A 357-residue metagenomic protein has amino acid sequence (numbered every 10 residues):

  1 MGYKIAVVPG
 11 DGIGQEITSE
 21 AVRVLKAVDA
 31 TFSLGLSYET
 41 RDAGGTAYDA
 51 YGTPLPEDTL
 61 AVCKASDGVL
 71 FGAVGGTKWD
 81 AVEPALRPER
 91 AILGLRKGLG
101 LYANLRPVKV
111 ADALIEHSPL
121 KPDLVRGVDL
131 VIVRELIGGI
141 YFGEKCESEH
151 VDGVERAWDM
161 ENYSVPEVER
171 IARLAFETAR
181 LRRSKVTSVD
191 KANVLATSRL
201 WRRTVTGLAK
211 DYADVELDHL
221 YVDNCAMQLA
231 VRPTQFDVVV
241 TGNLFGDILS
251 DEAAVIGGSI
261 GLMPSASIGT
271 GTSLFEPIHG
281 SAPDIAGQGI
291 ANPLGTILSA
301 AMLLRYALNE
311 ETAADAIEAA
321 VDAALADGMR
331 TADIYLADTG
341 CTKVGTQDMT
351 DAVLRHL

Functional and structural regions predicted by a protein language model:
M1-I5: Extreme N-terminal starter segment of soluble prokaryotic enzymes
A6-R23, A27-D29, D152-D223, Q235: Glycine-rich phosphate/diphosphate-binding loop of Rossmann-like nucleotide-binding domains
D11-G14, D67, V133, A175 (+4 more regions): Buried hydrophobic positions in well-ordered alpha/beta secondary-structure cores of metabolic enzymes
K26-S33, A65-G68, K97-N104, V110 (+9 more regions): Generic secondary-structure signature for well-ordered alpha-helical cores
S33-E57, M227-L229: N-terminal beta-loop-helix "entrance" segment that forms/cooperates in small-molecule cofactor or anionic ligand
G45-Y48, A230-M329: Glycine-rich phosphate/nucleotide-binding loop
D49-W158, L244-G246: N-terminal glycine-rich phosphate/adenylate-binding segment common to multiple enzyme folds
I137-G138, F142-R182, V186-S188, A192-V194 (+3 more regions): Glycine-rich phosphate/pyrophosphate-binding loop and the adjoining helix
